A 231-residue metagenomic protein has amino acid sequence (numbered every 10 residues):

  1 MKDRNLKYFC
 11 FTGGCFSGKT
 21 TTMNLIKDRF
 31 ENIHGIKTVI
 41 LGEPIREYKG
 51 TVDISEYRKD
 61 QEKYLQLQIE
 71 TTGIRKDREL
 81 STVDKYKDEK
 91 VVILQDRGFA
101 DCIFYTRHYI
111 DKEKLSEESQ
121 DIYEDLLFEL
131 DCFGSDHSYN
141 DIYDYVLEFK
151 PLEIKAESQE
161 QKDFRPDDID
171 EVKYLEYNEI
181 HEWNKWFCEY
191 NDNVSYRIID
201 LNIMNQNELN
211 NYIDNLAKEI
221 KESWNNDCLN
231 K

Functional and structural regions predicted by a protein language model:
F11: Hydrophobic anchor at the beta1->P-loop junction of P-loop NTPases
F16: Walker A (P-loop) phosphate-binding loop of P-loop NTPases
K19: Conserved lysine of the Walker
T22: Hydrophobic positions on the alpha1 helix immediately C-terminal to the Walker A/P-loop
D28-I74: Conserved substrate/cofactor phosphate-moiety recognition/catalytic segment in nucleotide-dependent phosphotransferases
L67-H137: Glycine-rich phosphate-binding loop used to anchor ATP phosphates in small-molecule kinases, encompassing both
Y105, Y109-K185: A glycine- and Lys/Arg-enriched "phosphate-lid" helix/loop adjacent to the NTP-binding pocket of small-molecule kinases
D163-K231: NTP-dependent small-molecule kinase module
